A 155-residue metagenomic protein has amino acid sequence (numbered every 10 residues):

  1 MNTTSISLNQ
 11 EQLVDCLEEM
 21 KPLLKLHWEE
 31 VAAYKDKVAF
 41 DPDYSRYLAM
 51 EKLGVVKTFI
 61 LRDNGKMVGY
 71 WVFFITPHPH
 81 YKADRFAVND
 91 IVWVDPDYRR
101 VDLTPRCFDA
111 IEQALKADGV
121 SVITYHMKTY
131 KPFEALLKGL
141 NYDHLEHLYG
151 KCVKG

Functional and structural regions predicted by a protein language model:
M1-D41: Short amphipathic alpha-helix that is part of the acyltransferase structural core
K35-T58, D63, W71-K82: A conserved beta-strand-loop-helix scaffold within acyl/acetyltransferase catalytic domains
V56, A117-V120: Short, high-confidence coil segments that cap the C-terminus of an alpha-helix and link into the following beta-strand
H78-N89, L145: A conserved beta-turn-beta hairpin within the catalytic core of GNAT-like acetyltransferases that forms part
D90-V101: A short, internal acetyl-CoA/4′-phosphopantetheine-binding micro-motif in the GNAT/acyltransferase core
R99-Q113: Conserved acetyl-CoA-binding loop-helix of GNAT-fold acetyltransferases
C107, I123-E134: Conserved beta-strand-loop-alpha-helix junction that forms the acyl-donor binding cleft
H126-M127, D143-K154: Conserved catalytic-core motifs of GNAT/GCN5-like acyltransferases
